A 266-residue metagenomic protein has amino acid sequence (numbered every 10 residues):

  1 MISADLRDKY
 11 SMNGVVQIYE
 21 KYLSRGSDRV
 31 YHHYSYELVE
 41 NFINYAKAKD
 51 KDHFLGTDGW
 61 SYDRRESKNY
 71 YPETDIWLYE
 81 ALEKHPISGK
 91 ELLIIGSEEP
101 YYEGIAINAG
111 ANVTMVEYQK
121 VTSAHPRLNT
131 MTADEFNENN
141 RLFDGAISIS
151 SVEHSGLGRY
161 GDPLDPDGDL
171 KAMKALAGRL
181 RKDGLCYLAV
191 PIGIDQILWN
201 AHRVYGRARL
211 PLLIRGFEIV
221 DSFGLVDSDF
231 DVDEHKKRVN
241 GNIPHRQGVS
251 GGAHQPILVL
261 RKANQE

Functional and structural regions predicted by a protein language model:
M1-G89, W199-G216, V220-E266: N-terminal accessory regions of S-adenosyl-L-methionine
E66-K68, L157-D169, I197-V204: Short, flexible/disordered intra-domain loops and linkers
K90-E91, L142, R181: Residues that mark the start of a beta-strand
L93, E98-N137: Class I SAM-dependent methyltransferase SAM/SAH-binding core
F136-I147: A short acidic, Gly/Pro-enriched loop at the edge of an enzyme's catalytic core that lines a small-molecule cofactor
I147-V152, G156: A conserved beta-strand element that flanks and buttresses the S-adenosyl-L-methionine
L164-L185: A short glycine-rich, Lys/Arg-flanked "PGG" loop and its adjoining helix->strand segment in the class I
L188-V190: Acidic carboxylate diad motif detector
